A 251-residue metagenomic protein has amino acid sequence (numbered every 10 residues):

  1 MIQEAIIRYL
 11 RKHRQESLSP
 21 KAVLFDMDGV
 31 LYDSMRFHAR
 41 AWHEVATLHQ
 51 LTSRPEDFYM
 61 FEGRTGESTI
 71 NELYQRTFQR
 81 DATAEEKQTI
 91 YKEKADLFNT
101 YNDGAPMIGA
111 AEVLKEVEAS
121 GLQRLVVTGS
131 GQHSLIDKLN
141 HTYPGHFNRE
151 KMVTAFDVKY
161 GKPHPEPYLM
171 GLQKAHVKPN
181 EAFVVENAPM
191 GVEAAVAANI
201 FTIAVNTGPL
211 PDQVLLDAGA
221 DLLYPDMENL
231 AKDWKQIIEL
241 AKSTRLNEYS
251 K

Functional and structural regions predicted by a protein language model:
M1-K21, A111, K115, G131-K251: Asp-based, Mg2+/Mn2+-dependent phosphohydrolase catalytic module
I2-D57: Active-site neighborhood of HAD-like aspartate-dependent phosphohydrolases
R8, Y74-E112, S120: Metal-dependent phosphoesterase signature
V30, T128-S130: Conserved phosphate-coupling serine/threonine residues in phosphotransfer and NTP-handling enzymes
R40, V45-F78, T100: Alpha-helical substrate-recognition element adjacent to the catalytic core
T47, E118, V196: Anion (oxyanion) recognition and catalysis
L48-L51, F78-A82, Y143-N148, H176-V177: Short helix-capping segments at alpha-helix termini
